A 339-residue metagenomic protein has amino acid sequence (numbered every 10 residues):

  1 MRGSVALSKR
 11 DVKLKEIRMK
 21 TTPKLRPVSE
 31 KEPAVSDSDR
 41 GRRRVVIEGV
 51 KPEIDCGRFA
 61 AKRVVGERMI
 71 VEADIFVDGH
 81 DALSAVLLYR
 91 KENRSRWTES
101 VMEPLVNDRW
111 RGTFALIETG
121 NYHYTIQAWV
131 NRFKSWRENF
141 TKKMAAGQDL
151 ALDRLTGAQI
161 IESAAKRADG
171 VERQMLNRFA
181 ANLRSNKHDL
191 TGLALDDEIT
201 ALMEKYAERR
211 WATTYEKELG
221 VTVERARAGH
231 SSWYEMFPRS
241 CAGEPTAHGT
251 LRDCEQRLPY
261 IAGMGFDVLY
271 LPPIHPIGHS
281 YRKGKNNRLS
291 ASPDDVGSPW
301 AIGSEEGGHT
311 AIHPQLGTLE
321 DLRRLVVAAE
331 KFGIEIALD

Functional and structural regions predicted by a protein language model:
I17-D78, R137-A168: Non-catalytic, glycine-rich low-complexity segments
E72-I75, H80-R90, Y122, I126: Beta-strand-rich binding/interaction modules
S84-R109: Solvent-exposed beta-strand/loop surfaces of large extracellular or lumenal domains
V101-R154, I161-A165, D169-W211: Extended acidic/polar, glycine-enriched regions that form or flank non-catalytic beta-rich accessory modules
D149-M175, D189-V268, I302: An acidic-aromatic substrate-binding cleft motif
R227-G249, I277-L325: Aromatic- and acidic-residue-enriched carbohydrate-binding clefts of CAZyme catalytic domains
L258-H275, A301-D339: Substrate-binding cleft of carbohydrate-active enzyme catalytic domains
